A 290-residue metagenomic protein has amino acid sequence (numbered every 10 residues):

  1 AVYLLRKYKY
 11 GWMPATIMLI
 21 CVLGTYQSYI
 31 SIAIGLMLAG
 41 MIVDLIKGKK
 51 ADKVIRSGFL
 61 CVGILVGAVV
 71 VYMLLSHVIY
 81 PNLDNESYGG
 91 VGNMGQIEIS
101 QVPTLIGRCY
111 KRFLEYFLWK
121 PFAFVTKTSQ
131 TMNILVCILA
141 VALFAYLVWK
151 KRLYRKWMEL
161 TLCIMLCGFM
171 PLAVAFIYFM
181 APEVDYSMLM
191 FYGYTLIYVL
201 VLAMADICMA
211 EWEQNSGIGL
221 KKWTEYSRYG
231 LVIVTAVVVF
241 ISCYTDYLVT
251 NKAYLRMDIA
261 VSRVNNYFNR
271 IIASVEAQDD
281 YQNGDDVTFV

Functional and structural regions predicted by a protein language model:
L4-I20, K49-F59: Short hydrophobic alpha-helices at membrane interfaces in multi-pass membrane enzymes
W12-Q27, I32, L38: Membrane-interface alpha helices of multi-pass inner-membrane proteins
A33-V66: Perimembrane helix-loop-helix junctions
D84-P121: Luminal/periplasmic active-site loops of membrane-embedded glycosylation enzymes
F122, T126-M158: Hydrophobic, aromatic-rich transmembrane alpha-helices and their immediate juxtamembrane boundary segments
M165-A210: Hydrophobic/aromatic-rich transmembrane helices and adjacent perimembrane loops
M209-L248: Signature aromatic-anchored transmembrane alpha helix within multi-pass, membrane-resident enzymes that catalyze glycan
V238-V290: Membrane-embedded, lumen/periplasm-facing catalytic core of multi-pass transferases that use lipid-linked donors
